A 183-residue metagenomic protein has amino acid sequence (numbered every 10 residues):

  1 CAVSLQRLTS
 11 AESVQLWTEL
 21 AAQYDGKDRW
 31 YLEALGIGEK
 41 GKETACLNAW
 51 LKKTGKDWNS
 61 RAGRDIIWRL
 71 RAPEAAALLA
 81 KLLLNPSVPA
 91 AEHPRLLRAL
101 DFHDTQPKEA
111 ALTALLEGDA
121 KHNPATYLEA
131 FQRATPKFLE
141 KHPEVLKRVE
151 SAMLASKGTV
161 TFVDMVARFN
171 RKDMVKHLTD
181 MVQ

Functional and structural regions predicted by a protein language model:
C1-Q183: Long, ordered, helix-rich scaffold segments
